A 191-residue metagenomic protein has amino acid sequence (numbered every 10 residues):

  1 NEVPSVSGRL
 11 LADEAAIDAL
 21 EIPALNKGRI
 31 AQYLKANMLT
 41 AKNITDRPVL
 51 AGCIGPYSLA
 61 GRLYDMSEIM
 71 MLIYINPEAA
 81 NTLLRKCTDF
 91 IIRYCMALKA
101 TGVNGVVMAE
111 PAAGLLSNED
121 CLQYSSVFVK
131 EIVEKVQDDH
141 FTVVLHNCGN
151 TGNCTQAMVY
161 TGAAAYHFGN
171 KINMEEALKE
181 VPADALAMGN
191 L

Functional and structural regions predicted by a protein language model:
N1-L20: Alpha/beta catalytic barrel-like cores
S5, A24-L191: Active-site loop segments of alpha/beta catalytic cores
